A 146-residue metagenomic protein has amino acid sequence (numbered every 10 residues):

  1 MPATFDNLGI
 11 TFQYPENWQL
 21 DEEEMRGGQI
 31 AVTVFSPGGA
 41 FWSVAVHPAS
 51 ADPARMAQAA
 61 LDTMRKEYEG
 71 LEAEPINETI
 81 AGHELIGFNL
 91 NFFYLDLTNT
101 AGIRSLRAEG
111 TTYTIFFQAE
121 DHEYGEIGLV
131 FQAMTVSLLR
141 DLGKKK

Functional and structural regions predicted by a protein language model:
P2-Q58, D62: Secretory pathway targeting signatures of secreted, lumenal, and periplasmic proteins
T4, N17-E24, R65-T79, D141: Short secondary-structure junctions
W18, T114-K146: Surface-exposed amphipathic alpha-helical segments
I30, T112-Y113: Hydrophobic residues embedded in beta-strands of well-ordered beta-sheets
G39-V44, A51-D52, D96-N99, H122-E126: Short, surface-exposed beta-strand/loop "edge" segments at domain boundaries and coil↔beta transitions
P48, F92, Q118-A119: Short beta-strand segments enriched in hydrophobic/aromatic residues within well-folded beta-rich domains
S50-T63, G125-S137: Surface-exposed flexible segments
L61-G110, Q132: Signature of long, low-cysteine stretches enriched in small and polar/charged residues
